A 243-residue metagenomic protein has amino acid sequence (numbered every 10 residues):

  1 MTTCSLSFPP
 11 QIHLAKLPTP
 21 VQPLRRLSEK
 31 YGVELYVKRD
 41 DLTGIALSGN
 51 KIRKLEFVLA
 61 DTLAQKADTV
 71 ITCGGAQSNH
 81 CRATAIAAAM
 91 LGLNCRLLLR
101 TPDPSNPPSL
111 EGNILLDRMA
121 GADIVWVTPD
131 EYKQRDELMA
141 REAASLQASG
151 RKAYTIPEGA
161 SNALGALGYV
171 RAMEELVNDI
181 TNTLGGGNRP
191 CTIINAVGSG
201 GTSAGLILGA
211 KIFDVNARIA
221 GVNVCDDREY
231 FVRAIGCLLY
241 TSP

Functional and structural regions predicted by a protein language model:
M1-T69: Positively charged, low-complexity intrinsically disordered leader regions
I52, G75-H80, Y132, N162 (+1 more regions): Gly/Ser/Thr-rich loops at beta-strand to alpha-helix junctions that form or flank small-molecule/cofactor-binding
K66-A85, M90-T101, R189-S199: A short, small-residue-rich loop immediately preceding and capping a beta-strand
R82-P129, E229-L238: Active-site-proximal loop->helix
P102-L184: Small/polar-residue-rich loop-to-helix segments that shape phosphate-bearing ligand pockets
N188-L238: Aromatic-anchored, glycine/proline-accented short structural segments that stabilize local strand-turns or short
Y240-P243: Conserved small/polar residues in nucleotide/adenosyl-binding loops
